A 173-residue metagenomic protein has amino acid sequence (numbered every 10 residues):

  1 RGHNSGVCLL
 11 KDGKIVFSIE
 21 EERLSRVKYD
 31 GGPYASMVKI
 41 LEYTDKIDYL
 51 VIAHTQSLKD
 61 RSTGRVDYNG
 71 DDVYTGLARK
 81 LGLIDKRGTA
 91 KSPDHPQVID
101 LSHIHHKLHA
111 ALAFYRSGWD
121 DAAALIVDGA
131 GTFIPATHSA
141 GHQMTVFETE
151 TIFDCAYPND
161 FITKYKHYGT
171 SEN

Functional and structural regions predicted by a protein language model:
R1-N173: Short acidic/glycine-rich loops and adjacent helix/strand connectors that line catalytic pockets where negatively
